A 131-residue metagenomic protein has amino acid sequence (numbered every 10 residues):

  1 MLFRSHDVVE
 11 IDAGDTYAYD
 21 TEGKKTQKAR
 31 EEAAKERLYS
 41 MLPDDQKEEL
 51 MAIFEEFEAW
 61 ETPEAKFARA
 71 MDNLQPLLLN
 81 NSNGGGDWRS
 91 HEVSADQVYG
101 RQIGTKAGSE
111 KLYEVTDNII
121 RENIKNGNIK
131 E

Functional and structural regions predicted by a protein language model:
M1-L2: Short, small-residue-biased leader/transition segments that mark boundaries at the very start of proteins
V9-E10, Q75: Short active-site segment of divalent metal-dependent hydrolases/proteases that encodes the spacing between
D12-Y17: Catalytic Zn2+-binding segment of zinc metalloproteases
D20-R37, W88-K111: Divalent-cation-assisted or electrostatically stabilized phosphate/pyrophosphate-binding catalytic cores
E22, I129-E131: N-terminal cap/leader regions of alpha/beta-hydrolase-fold enzymes, predominantly small-molecule hydrolases
E32-E61, E110, E114, I119-R121: Histidine- and acidic-residue-rich, metal-dependent catalytic cores
D44-G85, Q97, R101: Histidine/acidic-rich helix-loop-helix segments that form or flank divalent-metal centers in metalloenzyme catalytic
